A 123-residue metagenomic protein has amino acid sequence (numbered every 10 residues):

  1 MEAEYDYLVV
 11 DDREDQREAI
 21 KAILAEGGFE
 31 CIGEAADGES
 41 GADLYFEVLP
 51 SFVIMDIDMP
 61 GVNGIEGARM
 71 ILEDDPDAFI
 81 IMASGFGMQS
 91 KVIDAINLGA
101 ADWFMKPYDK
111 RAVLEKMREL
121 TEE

Functional and structural regions predicted by a protein language model:
R13, V53, I57-D58: The short loop immediately C-terminal to the conserved phospho-acceptor aspartate in CheY-like receiver
E14-G33: Two-component/phosphorelay signaling modules centered on CheY-like receiver
D37-S40, N63-E66: Acidic catalytic/metal-coordinating carboxylates
F46-V48, I71-A78, L98: Conserved phosphotransfer cores of two-component systems
P60, M88: The feature encodes the CheY-like receiver
S90, Y108-M117: C-terminal output helix
